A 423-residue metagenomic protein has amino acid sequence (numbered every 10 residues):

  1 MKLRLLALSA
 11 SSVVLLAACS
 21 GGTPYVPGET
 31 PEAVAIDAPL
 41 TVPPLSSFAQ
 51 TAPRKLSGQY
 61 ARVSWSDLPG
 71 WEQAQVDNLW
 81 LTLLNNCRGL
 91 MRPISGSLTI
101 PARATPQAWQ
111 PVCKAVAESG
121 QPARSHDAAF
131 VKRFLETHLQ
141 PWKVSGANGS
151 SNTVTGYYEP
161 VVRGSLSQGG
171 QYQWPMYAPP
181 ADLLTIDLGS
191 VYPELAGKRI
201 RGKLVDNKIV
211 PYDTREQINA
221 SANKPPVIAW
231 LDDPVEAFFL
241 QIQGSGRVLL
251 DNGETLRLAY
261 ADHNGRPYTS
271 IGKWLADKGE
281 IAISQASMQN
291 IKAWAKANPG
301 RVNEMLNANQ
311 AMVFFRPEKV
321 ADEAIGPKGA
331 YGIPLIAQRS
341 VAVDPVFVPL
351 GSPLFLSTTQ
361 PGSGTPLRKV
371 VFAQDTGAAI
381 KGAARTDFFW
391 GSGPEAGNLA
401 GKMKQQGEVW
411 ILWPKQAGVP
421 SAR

Functional and structural regions predicted by a protein language model:
M1-A7: Bacterial N-terminal signal peptides that target proteins for export
L8-S9, G58, G149-S151, Q241 (+8 more regions): A generic structural signal for short, non-catalytic loop/turn and secondary-structure boundary residues
S12-V13, P106, P366: Residue-level signal for mature regions of secreted extracellular proteins and peptides
L15-A18: C-terminal motif of bacterial Sec signal peptides marking the signal peptidase cleavage site
S20-P24, K319-R423: C-terminal soluble interaction/assembly domains
V26-Q59: Post-signal peptide N-terminal segment of mature Sec-exported envelope proteins
P43-A52, G300-A330: Short beta-strand/loop turn elements enriched in aromatics
S57-K319: Secretory/export targeting leaders with adjacent low-complexity proregions
